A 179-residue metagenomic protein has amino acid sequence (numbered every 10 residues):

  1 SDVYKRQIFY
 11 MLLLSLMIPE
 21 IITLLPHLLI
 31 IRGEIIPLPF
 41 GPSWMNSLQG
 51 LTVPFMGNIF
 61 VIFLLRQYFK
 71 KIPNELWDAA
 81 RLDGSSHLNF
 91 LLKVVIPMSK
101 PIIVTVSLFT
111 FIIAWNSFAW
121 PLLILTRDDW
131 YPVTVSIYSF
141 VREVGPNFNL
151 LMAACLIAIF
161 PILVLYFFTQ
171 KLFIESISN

Functional and structural regions predicted by a protein language model:
S1-N179: A hydrophobic, multi-pass inner-membrane permease signature
